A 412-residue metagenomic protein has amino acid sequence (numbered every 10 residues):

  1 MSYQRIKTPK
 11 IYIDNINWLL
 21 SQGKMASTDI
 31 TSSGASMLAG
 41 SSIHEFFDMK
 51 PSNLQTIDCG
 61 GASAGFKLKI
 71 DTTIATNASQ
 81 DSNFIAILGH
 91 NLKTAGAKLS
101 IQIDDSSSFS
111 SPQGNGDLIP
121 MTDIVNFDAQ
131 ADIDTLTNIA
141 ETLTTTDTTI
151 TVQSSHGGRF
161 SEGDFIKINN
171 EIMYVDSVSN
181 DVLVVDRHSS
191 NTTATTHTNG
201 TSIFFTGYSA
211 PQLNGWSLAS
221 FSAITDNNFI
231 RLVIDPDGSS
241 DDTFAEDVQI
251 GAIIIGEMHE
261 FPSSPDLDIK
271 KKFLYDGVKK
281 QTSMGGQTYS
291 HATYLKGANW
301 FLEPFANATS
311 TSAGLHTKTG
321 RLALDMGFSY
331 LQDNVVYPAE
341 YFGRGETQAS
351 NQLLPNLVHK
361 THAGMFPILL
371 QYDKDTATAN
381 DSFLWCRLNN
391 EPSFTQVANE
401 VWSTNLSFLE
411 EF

Functional and structural regions predicted by a protein language model:
N17-F47, P51-T76, D117-I119, D123-T206: Autoprocessing Asn-cyclization modules and mimics
A35-F47, T243-Y330, T376-A398: Solvent-exposed edge beta-strands and adjacent loop segments that serve as assembly or binding interfaces
K67-D81, V125-D132, T206-G251: Beta-sandwich interaction modules
A78-K93, G163, L322-Y330: A short beta-strand element within beta-rich, extracytoplasmic domains of secreted/secretory-pathway proteins
G89-A97, S240, D333: Extended, low-complexity, turn-rich repeat/linker tracts enriched in Gly/Pro/Ser/Thr and Asp/Glu that occur
S100-F109, D186-H188: Predominantly extracellular/luminal cell-surface or secreted proteins
T148-V152, T311-F412: An acidic/polar, Gly/Ser/Thr-rich interaction patch typically located in mid-to-C-terminal regions of proteins
T151-Q153, D186, G207-S222, D325-Q332: Exposed aromatic-hydrophobic patches
